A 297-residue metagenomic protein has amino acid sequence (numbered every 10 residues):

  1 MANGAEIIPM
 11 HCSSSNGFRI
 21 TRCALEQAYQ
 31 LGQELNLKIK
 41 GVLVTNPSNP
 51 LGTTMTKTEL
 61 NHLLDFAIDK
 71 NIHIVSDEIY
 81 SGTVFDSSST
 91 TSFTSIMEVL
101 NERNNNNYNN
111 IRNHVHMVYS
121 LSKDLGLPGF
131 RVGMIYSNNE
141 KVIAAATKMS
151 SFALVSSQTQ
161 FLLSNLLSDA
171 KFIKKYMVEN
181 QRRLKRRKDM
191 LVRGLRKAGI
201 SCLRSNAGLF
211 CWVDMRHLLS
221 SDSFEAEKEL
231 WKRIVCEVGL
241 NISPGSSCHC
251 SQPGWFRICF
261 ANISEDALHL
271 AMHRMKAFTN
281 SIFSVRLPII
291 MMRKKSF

Functional and structural regions predicted by a protein language model:
M1-F297: PLP-dependent class I/II
